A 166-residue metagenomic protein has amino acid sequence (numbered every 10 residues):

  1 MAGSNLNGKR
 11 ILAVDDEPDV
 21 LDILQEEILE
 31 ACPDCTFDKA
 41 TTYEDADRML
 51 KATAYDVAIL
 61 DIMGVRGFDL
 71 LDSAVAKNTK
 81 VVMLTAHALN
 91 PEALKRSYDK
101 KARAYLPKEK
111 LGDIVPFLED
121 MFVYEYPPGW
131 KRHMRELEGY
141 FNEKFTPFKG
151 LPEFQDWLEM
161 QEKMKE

Functional and structural regions predicted by a protein language model:
A2, N7-D19, L24-I28: Conserved acidic segment of CheY-like receiver
Q25, K39-V57: Acidic, metal-coordinating helix/loop segments flanking the phosphotransfer/catalytic sites of two-component signaling
E26-A31, M49, R96: Alpha-helical interaction/dimerization surfaces of two-component signaling modules
T41-T42, M63-D69: Acidic catalytic/metal-coordinating carboxylates
I59, M63, L71-A74, N78-E92: A short, hydrophobic beta-strand element within the central beta-sheet of small alpha/beta folds
D69, A76, A88-P116, R135: Alpha4 helix (beta4-alpha4-beta5 surface) of REC/receiver domains from two-component response regulators
V123-E166: C-terminal output/effector regions of signal-responsive regulators
